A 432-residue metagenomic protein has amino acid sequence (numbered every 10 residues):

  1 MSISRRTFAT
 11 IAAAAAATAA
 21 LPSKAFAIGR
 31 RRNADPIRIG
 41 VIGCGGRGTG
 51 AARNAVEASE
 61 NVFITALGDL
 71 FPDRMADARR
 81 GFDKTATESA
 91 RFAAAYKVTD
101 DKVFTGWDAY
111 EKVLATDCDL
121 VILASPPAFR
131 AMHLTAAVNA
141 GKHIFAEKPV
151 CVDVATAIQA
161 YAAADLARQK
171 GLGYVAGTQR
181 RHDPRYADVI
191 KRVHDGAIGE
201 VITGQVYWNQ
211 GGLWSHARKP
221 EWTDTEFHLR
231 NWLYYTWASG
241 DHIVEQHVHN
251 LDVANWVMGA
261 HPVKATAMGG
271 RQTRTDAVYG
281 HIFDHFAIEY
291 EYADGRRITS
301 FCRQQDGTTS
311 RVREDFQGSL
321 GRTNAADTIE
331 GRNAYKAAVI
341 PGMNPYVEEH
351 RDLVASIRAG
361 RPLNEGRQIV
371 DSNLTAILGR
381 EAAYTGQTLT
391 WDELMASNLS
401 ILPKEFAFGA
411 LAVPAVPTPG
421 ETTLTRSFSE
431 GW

Functional and structural regions predicted by a protein language model:
M1-A15: N-terminal secretory signal peptides and thylakoid transit peptides that target proteins across membranes
I11-A15, G50, E245, H249-P262 (+3 more regions): C-terminal helical cap and adjacent loop that interface with cofactors, partners, or active-site loops
I11-A93, D183, A254, S427-W432: N-terminal Rossmann-like dinucleotide-binding module
G43-R47, K170-A176, R180-G280, Y290 (+5 more regions): Predominantly a Rossmann-like dinucleotide-binding segment in NAD(P)-dependent oxidoreductases
A86-L123: A structured beta-alpha segment of the ubiquitous adenosine-cofactor-binding alpha/beta core
P127, A131-H182, G196: Beta-strand-loop-alpha-helix segment that lines the small-molecule cofactor/substrate pocket of alpha/beta enzymes
